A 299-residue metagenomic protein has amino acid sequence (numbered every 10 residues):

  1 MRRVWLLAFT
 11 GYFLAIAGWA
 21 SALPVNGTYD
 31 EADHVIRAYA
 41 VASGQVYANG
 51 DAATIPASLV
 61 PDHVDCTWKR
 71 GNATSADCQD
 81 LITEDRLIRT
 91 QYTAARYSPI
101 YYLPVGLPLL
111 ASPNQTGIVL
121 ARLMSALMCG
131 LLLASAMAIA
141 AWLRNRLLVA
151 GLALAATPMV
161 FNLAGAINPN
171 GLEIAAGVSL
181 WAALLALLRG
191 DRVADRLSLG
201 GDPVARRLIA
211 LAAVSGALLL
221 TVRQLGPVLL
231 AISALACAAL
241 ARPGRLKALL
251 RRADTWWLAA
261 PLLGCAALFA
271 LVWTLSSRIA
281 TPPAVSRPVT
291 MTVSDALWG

Functional and structural regions predicted by a protein language model:
M1-A17, A253-L263: Start-transfer (signal-anchor) and selected internal transmembrane alpha helices of multi-pass inner/ER membrane
S43-I118: Interfacial juxtamembrane loops and adjacent helix segments that form the catalytic/substrate-binding surfaces
L107, L120-R144: Transmembrane-helix motifs of polytopic, lipid-linked glycan transferases
S135, I174-D195, G216: Specific aromatic-rich, kink-prone transmembrane helix
A166-E173: Short acidic/glycine- and proline-prone juxtamembrane loop motifs at membrane-interface regions of multi-pass membrane
A183-L199, P227-C265: Perimembrane helix-loop-helix junctions
D202, R206-Q224, L229-L235: Membrane-interface alpha helices of multi-pass inner-membrane proteins
A248-A259, A270, T274-G299: Membrane-lumen/periplasm interface segments of multi-pass, membrane-embedded glycan/lipid transferases
